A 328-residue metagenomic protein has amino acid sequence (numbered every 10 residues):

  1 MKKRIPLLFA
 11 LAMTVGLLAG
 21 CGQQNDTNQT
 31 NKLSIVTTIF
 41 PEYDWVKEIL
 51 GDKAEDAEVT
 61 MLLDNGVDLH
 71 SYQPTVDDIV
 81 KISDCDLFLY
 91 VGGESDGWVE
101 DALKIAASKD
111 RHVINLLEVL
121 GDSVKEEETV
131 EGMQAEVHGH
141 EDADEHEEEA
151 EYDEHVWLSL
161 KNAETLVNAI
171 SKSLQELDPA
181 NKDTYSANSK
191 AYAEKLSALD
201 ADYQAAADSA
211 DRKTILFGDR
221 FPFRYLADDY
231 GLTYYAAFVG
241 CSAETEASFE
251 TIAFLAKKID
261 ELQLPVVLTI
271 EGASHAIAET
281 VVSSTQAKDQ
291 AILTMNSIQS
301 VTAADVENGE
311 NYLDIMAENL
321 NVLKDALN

Functional and structural regions predicted by a protein language model:
M1-L8: Positively charged n-region of N-terminal signal peptides that target proteins for export
L8-F9, S34: Generic detector of short alpha-helix boundary/capping microenvironments and adjacent low-complexity segments
F9-V15: Hydrophobic helical h-region of N-terminal Sec-dependent signal peptides in bacterial secretory/periplasmic proteins
G16-G20: C-terminal motif of bacterial Sec signal peptides marking the signal peptidase cleavage site
C21-N328: Extracytoplasmic metal-acquisition and chelation regions
